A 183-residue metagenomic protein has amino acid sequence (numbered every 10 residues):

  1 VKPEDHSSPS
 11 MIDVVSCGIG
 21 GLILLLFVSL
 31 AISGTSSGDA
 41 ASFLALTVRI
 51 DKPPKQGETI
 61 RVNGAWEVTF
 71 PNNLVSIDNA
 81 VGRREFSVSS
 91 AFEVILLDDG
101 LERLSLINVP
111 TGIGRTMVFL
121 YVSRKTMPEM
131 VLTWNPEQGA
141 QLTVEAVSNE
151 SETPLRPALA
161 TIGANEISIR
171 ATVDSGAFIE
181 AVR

Functional and structural regions predicted by a protein language model:
V1-A40: Short terminal targeting/anchoring segments
G38-R183: Intrinsic-disorder/low-complexity signal
